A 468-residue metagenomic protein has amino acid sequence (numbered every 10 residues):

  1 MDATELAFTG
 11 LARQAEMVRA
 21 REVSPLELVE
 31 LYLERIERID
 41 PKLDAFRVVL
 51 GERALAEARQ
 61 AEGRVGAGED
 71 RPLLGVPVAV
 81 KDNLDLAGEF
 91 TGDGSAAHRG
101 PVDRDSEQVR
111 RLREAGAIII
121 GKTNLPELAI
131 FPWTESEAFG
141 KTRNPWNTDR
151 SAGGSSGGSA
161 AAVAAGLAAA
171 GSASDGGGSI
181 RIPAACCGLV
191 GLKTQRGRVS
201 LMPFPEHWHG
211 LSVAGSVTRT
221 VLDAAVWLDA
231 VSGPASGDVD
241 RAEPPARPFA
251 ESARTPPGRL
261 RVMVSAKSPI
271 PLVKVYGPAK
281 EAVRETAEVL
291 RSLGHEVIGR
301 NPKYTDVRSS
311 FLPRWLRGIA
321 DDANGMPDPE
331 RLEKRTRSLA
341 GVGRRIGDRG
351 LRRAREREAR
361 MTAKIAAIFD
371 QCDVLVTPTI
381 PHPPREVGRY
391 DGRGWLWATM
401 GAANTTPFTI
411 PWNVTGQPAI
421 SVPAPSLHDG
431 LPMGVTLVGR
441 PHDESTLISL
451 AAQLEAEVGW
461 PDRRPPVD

Functional and structural regions predicted by a protein language model:
M1-L55, A266, S292-G294, R463-D468: An N-terminal boundary/leader segment
R21, Y32, G75, E114 (+3 more regions): Glycine-rich, small-residue loops and helix-cap segments that act as flexible hinges at active-site edges
E22-E30, R59, P248, G277-N301 (+2 more regions): Acyltransferase
Y32, A54, A224, V262 (+3 more regions): Residue-level signal for inorganic ion chemistry
A54, R64-E137: Acidic/His- and Gly-rich active-site-bordering loop/insert found across diverse amide/peptide-bond hydrolases
L73-D93, E251-K267, I298, L316-A366 (+2 more regions): Short helix-loop capping/hinge segments that flank enzyme active sites or metal/cofactor-binding pockets
R104-A235, N413-G434: Short glycine/serine-rich loop segments
K193-E281, S449, E457-D468: A short helix-breaking turn/cap at a secondary-structure junction
